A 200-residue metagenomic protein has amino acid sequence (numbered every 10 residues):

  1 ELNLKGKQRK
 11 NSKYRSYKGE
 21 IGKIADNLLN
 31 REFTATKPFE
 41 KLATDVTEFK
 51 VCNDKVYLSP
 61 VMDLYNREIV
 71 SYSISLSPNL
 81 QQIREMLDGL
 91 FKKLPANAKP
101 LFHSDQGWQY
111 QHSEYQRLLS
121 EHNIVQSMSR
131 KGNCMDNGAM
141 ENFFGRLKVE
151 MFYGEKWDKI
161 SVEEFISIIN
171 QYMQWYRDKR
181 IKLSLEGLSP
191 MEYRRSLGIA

Functional and structural regions predicted by a protein language model:
E1-K37, N133, M191-L197: Basic, flexible linker segments flanking DNA-binding modules in nucleic acid-interacting mobile-element proteins
S16-E20, S104-Q106, H112-S113, M128-K148 (+2 more regions): RNase H-like two-metal-ion nuclease catalytic core shared by retroviral integrases and related mobile-element nucleases
L29, D45, V61, R67 (+9 more regions): Mobile genetic element proteins and their domesticated derivatives, centered on retroelements and DNA transposons
R31-V70, L76-L80: An active-site-proximal beta-strand-loop segment
L58, S75-L76, E85, A98 (+2 more regions): Surface/interface recognition patches
N66-Y72, Q126-S129, F152-E155: Short small-residue beta-strand/loop micro-motif enriched in glycine and branched aliphatics
Y72-P95: Active-site beta-loop-alpha junctions of metal-dependent nucleic acid enzymes, especially the RNase H-like/DDE
S120-I124, K148-A200: C-terminal domain-tail junction helix/linker
